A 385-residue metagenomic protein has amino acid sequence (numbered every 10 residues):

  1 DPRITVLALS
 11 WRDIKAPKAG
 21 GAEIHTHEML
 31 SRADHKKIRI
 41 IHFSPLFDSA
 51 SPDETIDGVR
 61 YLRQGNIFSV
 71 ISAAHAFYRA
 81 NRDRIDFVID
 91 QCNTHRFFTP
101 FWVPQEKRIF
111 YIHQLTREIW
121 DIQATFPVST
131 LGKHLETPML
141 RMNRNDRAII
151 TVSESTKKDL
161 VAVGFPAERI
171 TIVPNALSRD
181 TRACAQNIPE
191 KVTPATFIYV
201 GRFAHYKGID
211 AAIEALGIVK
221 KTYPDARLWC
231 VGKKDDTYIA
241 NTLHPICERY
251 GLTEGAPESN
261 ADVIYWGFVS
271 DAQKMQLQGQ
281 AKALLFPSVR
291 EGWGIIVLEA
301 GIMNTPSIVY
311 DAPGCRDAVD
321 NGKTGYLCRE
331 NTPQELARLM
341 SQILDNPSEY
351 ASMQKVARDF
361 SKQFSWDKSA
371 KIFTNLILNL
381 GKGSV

Functional and structural regions predicted by a protein language model:
L7, I150, P189-K207, I213-L216 (+1 more regions): Conserved donor-binding/catalytic core segment of Leloir-type glycosyltransferases
L46, R227-H244: Glycosyltransferase donor-sugar binding loop
V128-I149: Membrane-proximal helix-turn-helix segments that form the acceptor-binding/catalytic region of lipid-linked
S155, A176: Carbohydrate-associated surface elements
A240-V269: Nucleotide-activated donor-binding/catalytic signature segment of Leloir-type glycosyltransferases, i.e., the conserved
F268-V269, Q276-A281: Short alpha-helical donor nucleotide-sugar binding micro-motif in glycosyltransferases
V289: Aromatic "clamp/platform" in nucleotide-sugar-dependent glycosyltransferases that forms part of the donor/acceptor
V297, P306-V309: Short hydrophobic beta-strand element within catalytic cores of glycosyltransferases and related nucleotide-activated
